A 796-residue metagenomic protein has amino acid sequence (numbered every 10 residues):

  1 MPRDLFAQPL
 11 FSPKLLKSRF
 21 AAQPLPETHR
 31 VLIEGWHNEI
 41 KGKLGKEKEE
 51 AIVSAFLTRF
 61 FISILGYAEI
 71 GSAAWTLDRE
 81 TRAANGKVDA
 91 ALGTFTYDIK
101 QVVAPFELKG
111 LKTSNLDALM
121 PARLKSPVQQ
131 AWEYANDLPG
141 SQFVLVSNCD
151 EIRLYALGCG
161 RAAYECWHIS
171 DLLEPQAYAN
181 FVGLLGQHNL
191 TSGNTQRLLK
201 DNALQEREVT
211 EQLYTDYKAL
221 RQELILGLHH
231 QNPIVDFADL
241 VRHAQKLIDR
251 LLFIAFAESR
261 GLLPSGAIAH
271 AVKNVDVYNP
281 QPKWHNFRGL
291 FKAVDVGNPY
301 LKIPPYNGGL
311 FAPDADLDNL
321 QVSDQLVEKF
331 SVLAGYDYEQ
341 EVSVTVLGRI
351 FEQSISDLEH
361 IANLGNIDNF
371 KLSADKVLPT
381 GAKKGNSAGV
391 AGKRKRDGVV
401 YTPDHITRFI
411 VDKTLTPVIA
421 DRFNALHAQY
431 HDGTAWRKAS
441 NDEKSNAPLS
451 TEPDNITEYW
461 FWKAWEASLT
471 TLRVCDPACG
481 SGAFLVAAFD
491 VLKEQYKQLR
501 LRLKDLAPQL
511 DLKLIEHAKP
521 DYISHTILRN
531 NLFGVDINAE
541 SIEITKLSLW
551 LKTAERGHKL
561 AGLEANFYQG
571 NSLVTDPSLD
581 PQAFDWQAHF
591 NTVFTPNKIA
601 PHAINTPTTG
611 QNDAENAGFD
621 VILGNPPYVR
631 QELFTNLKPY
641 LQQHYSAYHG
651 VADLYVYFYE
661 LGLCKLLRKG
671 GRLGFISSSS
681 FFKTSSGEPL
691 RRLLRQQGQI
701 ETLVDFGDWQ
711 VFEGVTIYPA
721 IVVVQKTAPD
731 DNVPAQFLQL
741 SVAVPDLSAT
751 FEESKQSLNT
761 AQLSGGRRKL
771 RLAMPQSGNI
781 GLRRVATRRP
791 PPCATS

Functional and structural regions predicted by a protein language model:
M1-K43, M120, A131, S147-D150 (+14 more regions): Preference for the N-terminal adenyl/adenosyl cofactor-binding alpha/beta module
K43-T76: Acidic-basic catalytic patches of nuclease active cores, encompassing PD-(D/E)XK and other metal-cofactor nuclease
K46, R79-G86, T94, I99 (+14 more regions): Signature of N6-adenine DNA methyltransferases within the class I
S63, I254-A255, P417-D421, Q495 (+2 more regions): Short alpha-helical functional segments enriched in proximate histidine and acidic residues
A90: N-terminal cofactor/phosphate-binding cores enriched in small/glycine residues, especially glycine-rich loops such as
K463, P520-T526, K669-G670: Catalytic cores of nucleotide-enabled group-transfer and carboxylate-activating enzymes in metabolic and assembly-line
Q495, L499-Q509: Conserved phosphoryl-transfer catalytic core
I515, S524, N591-K598: Conserved alpha-helical scaffold flanking the Walker A/P-loop in AAA+ ATPase domains
